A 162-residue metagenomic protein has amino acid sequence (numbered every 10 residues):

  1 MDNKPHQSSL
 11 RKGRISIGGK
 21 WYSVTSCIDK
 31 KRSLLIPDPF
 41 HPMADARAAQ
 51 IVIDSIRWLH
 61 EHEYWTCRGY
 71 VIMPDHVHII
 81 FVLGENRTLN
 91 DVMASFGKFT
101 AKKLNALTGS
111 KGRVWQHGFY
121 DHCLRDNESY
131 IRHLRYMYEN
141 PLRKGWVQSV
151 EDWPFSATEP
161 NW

Functional and structural regions predicted by a protein language model:
M1-W162: Short catalytic/metal-binding and nucleic-acid-binding patches
